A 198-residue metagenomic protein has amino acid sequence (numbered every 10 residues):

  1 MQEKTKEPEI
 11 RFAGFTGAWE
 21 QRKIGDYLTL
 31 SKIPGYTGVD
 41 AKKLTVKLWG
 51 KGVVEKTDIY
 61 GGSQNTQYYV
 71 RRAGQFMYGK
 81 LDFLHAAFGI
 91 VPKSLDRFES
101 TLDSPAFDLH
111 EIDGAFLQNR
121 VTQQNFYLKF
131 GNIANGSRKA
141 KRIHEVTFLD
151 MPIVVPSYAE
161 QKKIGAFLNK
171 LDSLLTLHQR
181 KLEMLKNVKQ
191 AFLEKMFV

Functional and structural regions predicted by a protein language model:
M1-V198: Feature detects amphipathic, helix-rich regulatory segments
